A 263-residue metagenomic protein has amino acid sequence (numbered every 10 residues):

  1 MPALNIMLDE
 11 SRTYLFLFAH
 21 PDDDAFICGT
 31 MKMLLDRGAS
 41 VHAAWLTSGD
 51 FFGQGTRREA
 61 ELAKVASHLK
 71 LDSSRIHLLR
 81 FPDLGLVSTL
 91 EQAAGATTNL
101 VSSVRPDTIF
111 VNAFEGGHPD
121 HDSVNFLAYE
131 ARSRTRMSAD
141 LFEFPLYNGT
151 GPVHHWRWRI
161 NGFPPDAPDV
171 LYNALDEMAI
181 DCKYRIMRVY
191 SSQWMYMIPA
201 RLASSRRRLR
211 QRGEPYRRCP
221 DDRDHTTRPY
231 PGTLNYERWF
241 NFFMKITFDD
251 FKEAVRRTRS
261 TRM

Functional and structural regions predicted by a protein language model:
M1-L15, R37, T56-R57, L71 (+1 more regions): Metal-dependent de-N-acetylase/amidase catalytic core
E10-G55: ATP-dependent adenylation/pyrophosphate-handling site
D22, T47, L62, I76 (+3 more regions): Divalent metal-coordination and catalytic microenvironments
F26-T30, E61, S123, L127: Conserved alpha-helical elements of sugar-nucleotide-dependent glycosyltransferases
A44, I76-L79, F142: General small-molecule cofactor/ligand-binding pocket signal
G49, F81, F114: Flexible loop residues that form catalytic and substrate-binding hotspots at small-molecule/glycan-binding clefts
G49-I76: Glycine-rich phosphate-binding loop and adjoining beta1-alpha1-beta2 segment of Rossmann-like nucleotide-binding folds
L78-V87: Short beta->alpha junction loops
